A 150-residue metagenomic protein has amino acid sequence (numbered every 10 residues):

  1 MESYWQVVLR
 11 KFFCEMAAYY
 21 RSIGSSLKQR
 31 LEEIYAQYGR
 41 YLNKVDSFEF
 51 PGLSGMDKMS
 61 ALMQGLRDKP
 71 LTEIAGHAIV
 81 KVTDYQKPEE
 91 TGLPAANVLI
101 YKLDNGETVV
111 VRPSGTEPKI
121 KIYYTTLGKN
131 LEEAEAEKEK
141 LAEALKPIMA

Functional and structural regions predicted by a protein language model:
M1-R112, K119-Y123, N130-A136, A142-A150: Phosphate-binding and adjacent anionic-ligand microenvironments
